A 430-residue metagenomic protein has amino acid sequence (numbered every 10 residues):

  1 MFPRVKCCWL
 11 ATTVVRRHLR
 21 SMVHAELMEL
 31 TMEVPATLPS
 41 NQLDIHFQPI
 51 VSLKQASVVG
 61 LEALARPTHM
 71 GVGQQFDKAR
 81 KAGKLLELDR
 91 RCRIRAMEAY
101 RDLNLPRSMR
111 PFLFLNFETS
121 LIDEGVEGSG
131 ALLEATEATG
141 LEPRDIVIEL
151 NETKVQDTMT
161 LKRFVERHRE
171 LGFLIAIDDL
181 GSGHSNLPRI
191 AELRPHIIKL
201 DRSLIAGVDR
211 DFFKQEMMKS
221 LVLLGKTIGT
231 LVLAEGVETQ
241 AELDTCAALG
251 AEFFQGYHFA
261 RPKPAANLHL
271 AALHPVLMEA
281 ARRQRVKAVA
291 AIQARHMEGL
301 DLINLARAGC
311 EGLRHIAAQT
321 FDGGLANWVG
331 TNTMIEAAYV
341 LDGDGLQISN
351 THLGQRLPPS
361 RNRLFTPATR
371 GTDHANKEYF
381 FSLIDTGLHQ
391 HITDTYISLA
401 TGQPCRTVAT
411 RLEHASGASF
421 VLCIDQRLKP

Functional and structural regions predicted by a protein language model:
F2-R17, A79-R80, N327-D385: Structured interaction and signal-relay segments at domain junctions
F2-T37, Q42, S52-S57, P67-T68 (+4 more regions): EAL-family c-di-GMP phosphodiesterase catalytic domain
C7-T139: Bacterial c-di-GMP phosphodiesterase EAL domain
R16-Q48, I94, A308-E336, A368-A400: Short, basic/aromatic recognition patches
D44-T68, L113-G128, Q156, H184 (+3 more regions): Sensory/regulatory domains in signal-transduction proteins
V58, H258, G345-I348, S419: Hydrophobic "anchor" residues
T68-R91, T119-E127, E137-L171, S203-L223 (+2 more regions): EAL-type cyclic di-GMP phosphodiesterase domain
